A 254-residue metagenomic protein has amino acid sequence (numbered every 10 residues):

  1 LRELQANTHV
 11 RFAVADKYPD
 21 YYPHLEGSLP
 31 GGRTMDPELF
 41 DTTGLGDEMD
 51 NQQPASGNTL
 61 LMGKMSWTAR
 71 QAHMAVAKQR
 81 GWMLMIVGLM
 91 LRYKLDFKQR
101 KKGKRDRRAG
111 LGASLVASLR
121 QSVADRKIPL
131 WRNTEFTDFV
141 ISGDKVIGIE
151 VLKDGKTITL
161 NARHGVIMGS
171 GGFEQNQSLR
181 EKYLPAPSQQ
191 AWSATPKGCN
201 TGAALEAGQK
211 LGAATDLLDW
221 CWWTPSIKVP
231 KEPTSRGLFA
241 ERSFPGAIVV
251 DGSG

Functional and structural regions predicted by a protein language model:
L1-D154, Q177, K228: Conserved redox-cofactor binding core of oxidoreductases
L4, F12-V14, L130-R132, M168-G169 (+2 more regions): General beta-strand structural signal in soluble alpha/beta enzymes
V10, P19, G171, Q177-K182 (+2 more regions): Flexible, active-site-adjacent loop/turn segments at secondary-structure boundaries
A15-N51, A204-S253: Rossmann-like dinucleotide-binding core of oxidoreductases
D106-A113, Q121, D125, K153-E232: Glycine-rich loop(s) and the adjacent beta-strand/alpha-helix scaffold that form part
V123, I141-S142, I158-N161, K197 (+2 more regions): Solvent-exposed alpha-helices and their adjacent loops that cap or buttress functional pockets in soluble metabolic
I147, H164, P245: Change "...and in nucleic-acid phosphodiester-cleaving endonucleases..." to "...and in nucleic-acid processing enzymes
I147, I158, G254: Short beta-strand element(s) in the Bergerat
